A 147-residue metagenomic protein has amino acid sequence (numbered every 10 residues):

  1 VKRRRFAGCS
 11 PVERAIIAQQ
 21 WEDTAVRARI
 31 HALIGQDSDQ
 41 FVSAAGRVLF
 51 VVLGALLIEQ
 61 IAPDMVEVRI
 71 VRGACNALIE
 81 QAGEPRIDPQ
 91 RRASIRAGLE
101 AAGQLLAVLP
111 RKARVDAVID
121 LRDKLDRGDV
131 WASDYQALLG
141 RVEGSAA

Functional and structural regions predicted by a protein language model:
V1-R3, A146-A147: Non-Sec secretion/translocation targeting segments of pathogen effectors
K2-Q60: Short terminal alpha-helical segments
S10, Q19, D23, S38 (+5 more regions): Intrinsic-disorder-associated interaction segments
R14, D23-R27, V42, G46 (+5 more regions): Short amphipathic alpha-helical segments that mediate assembly, nucleic-acid/protein binding, or membrane association
A32-Q36, L78-G83, G128-D134: Helix-loop junctions that connect tandem helical modules in alpha-solenoid scaffolds
L56-A101, L105-L106: Long, low-complexity or tandemly repetitive, helically biased scaffold regions used for multimeric assembly/adhesion
R86-A147: Amphipathic alpha-helical binding modules
